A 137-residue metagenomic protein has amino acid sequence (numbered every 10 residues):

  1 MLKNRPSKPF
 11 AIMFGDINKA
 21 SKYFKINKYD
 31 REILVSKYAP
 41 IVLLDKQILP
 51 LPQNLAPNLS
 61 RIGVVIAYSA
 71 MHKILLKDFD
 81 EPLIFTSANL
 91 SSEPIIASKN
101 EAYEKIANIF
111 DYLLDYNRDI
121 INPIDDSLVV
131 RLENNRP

Functional and structural regions predicted by a protein language model:
M1-P137: Active-site-adjacent structural elements in enzyme catalytic cores
